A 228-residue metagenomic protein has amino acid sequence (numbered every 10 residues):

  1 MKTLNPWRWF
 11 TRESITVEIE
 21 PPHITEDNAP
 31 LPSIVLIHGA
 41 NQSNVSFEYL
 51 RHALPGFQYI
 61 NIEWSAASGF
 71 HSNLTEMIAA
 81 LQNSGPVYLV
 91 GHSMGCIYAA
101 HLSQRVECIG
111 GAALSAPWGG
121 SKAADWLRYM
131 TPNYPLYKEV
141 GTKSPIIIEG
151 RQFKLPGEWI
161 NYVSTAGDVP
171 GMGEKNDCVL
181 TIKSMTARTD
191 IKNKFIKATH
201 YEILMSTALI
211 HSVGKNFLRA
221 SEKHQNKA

Functional and structural regions predicted by a protein language model:
M1-I37, S43-E48, H52-N61, I78-G85 (+3 more regions): Flexible, membrane-associating and regulatory peripheral segments of lipid-active enzymes
P6-R8, E63, E158, V179: Residues in intrinsically disordered, low-complexity segments of regulatory proteins
F10-R12, A67, Y162: Enriched - but not universal
E18, Q42-S43, L50-H52, H71-Q82 (+2 more regions): Unusually extended, aromatic-enriched hydrophobic runs near protein termini
D27-L31, G39, G85-P86, V90 (+4 more regions): Glycine-centered flexibility motif
I34-H38, V45, A53-P55, Y59-G157 (+1 more regions): Serine-dependent carboxylesterase/thioesterase catalytic core of lipase-like alpha/beta-hydrolase/SGNH enzymes
Q104-A228: Helical cap/lid subdomain of alpha/beta-hydrolase-fold lipid enzymes that gates access to the catalytic pocket
